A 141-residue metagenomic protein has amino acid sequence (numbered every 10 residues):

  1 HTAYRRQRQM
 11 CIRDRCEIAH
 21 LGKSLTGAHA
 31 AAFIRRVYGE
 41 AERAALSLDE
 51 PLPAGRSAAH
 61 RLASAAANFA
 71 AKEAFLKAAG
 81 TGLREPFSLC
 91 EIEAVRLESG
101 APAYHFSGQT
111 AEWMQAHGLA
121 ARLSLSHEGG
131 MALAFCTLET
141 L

Functional and structural regions predicted by a protein language model:
H1-R8, I12: Single conserved hydrophobic/aromatic residue that forms the stacking wall/gate of nucleotide- or nucleobase-binding
E17-R56: Surface-exposed, charge/polar-rich loops and edge strands
L52-L62, R122: A short glycine/serine-rich beta->alpha loop
A59, A63-K72: Acidic helix/loop or adjacent segment enriched in Glu/Asp that either coordinates divalent metal
E73-M114: Mid-chain, well-packed structural core segment of small domains
A111, A116-L125: Low-complexity, intrinsically disordered Gly/Pro/Thr-rich segments
A121-L141: C-terminal edge-of-domain segments
